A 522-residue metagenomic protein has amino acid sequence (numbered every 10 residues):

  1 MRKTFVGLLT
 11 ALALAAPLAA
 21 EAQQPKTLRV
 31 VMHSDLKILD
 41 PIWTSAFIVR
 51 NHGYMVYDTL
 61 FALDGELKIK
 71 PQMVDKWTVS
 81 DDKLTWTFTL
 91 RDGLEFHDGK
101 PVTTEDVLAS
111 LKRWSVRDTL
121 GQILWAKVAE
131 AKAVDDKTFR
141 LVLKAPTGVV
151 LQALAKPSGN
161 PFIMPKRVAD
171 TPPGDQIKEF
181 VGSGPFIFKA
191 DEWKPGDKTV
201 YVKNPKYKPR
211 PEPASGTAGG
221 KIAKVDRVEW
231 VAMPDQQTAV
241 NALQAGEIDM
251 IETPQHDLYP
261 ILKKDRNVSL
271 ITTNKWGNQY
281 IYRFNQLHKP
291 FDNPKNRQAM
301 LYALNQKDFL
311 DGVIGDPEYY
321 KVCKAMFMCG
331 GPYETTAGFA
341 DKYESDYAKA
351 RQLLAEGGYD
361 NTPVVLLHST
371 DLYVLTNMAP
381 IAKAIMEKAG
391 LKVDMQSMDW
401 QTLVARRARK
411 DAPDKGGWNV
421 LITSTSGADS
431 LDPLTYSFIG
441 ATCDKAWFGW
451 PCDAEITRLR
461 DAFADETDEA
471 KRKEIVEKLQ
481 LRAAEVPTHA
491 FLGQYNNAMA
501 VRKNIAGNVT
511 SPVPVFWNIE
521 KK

Functional and structural regions predicted by a protein language model:
E21-Q24, T89, I123-D170, G174-K194: Surface-exposed binding/hinge segments that line and control ligand-binding clefts or catalytic entry sites
V31-D81, K112, V181: N-terminal lobe/hinge region of extracytoplasmic solute-binding protein
K68, K156-E229, Q237-T238, Y347-A348 (+1 more regions): Gly/Pro-rich hinge or "lid" segments in bacterial periplasmic/extracellular proteins
F186-I187, Y320-E356, T370-N377: Structural transition elements
W193, M499-K522: Long beta-strand-rich cores associated with HINT superfamily self-processing modules
D235, P254-H256, Y320, R351-G427 (+2 more regions): Ligand/substrate-recognition segments at binding pockets and active sites
L287, F291-G331, N377-M378, A483-F491: Periplasmic-binding protein-like
Y343, D394-A405, L434-K503: Extracytoplasmic/peripheral linker and loop segments enriched in polar/acidic and small residues with frequent Thr/Pro
